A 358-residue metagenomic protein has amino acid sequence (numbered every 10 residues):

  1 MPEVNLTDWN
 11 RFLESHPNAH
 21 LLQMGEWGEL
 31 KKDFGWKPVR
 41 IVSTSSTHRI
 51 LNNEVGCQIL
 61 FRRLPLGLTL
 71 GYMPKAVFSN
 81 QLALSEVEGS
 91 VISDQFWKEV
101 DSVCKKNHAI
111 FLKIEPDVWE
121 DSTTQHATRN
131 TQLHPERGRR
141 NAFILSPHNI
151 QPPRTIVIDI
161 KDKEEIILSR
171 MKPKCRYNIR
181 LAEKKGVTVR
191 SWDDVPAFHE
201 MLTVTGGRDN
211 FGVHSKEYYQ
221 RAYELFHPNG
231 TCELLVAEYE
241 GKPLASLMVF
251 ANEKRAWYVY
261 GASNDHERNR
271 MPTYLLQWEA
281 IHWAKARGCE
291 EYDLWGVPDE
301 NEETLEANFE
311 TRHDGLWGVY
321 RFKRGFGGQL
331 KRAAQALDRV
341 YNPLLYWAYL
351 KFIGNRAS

Functional and structural regions predicted by a protein language model:
M1, V42-V55, S79-K98, S102-K105 (+4 more regions): Intrinsic disorder/low-complexity segments
P2-S45, G56-G67, P116-D121, G138-N269: A conserved beta-strand-loop-helix scaffold within acyl/acetyltransferase catalytic domains
H16, L30, R63-P65, G138-E165 (+1 more regions): Active-site/acyl-donor-binding loops of N-acyltransferases
W36-P38, K106-A109, C232, A286-E290: Short, high-confidence coil segments that cap the C-terminus of an alpha-helix and link into the following beta-strand
L68-N80, F111: Glycine-/proline-rich flexible loop or hinge segments
S93, W97, C175, Y219 (+1 more regions): Aromatic/hydrophobic pocket-lining residues that form the small-molecule binding cavity in soluble enzyme cores
K98-E99, A222-L225, T231-P343: Aromatic (often tryptophan-rich) hydrophobic motifs at membrane interfaces
I110-P116, T188-S191, V236, E291-L294 (+1 more regions): A structural signal for short, well-ordered beta-strand segments and their strand-loop junctions that often border
